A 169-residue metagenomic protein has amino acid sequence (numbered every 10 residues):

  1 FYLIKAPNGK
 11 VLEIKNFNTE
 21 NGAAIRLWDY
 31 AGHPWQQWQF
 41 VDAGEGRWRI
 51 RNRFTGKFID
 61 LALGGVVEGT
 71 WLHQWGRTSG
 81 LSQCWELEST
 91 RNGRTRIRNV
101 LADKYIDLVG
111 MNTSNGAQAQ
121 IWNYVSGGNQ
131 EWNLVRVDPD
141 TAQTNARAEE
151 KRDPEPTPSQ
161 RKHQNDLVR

Functional and structural regions predicted by a protein language model:
F1-T19, P34-V66, C84-T113, E131-E149 (+1 more regions): Extracellular glycan-recognition/adhesion modules and their associated mucin-like linkers
N21-P34, G69-T78, N123-G127: Surface-exposed turn/loop modules enriched in turn-prone residues
S79, N123, P154-P156, K162: Intrinsic disorder/low-complexity segments
A117-I121: Low-complexity, intrinsically disordered Gly/Pro/Thr-rich segments
